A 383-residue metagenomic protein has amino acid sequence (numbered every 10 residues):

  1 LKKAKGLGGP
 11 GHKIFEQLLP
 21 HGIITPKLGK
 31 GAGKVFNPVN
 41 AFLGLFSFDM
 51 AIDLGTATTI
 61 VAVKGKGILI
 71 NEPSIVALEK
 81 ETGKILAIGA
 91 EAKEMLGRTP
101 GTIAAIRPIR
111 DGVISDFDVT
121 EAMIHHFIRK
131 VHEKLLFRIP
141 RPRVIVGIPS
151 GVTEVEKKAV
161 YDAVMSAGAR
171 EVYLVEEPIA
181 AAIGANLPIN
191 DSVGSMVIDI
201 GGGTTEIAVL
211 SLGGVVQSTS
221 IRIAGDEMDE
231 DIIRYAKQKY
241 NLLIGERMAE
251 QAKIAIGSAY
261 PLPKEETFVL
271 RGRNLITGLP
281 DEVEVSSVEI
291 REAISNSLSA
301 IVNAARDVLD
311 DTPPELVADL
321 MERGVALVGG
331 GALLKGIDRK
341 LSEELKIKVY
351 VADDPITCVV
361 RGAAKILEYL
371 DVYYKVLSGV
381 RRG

Functional and structural regions predicted by a protein language model:
L1-A4, G8, K13-I200, A208-A326 (+1 more regions): Nucleotide/phosphate-binding catalytic cleft detector across ATP-hydrolyzing and phosphate-transferring enzymes
